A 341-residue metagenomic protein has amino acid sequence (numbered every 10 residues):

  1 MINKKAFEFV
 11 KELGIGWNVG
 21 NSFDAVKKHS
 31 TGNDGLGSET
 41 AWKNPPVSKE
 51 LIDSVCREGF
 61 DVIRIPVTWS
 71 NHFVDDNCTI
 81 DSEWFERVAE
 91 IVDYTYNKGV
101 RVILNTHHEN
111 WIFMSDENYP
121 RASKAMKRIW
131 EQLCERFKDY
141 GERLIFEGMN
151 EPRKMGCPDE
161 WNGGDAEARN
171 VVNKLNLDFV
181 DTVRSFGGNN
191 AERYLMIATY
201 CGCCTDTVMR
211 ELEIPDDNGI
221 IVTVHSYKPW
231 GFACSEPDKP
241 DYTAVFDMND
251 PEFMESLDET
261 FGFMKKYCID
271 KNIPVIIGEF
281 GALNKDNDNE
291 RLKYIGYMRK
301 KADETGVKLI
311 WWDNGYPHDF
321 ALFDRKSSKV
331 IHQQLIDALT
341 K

Functional and structural regions predicted by a protein language model:
M1-V62, A338: N-terminal carbohydrate-binding accessory modules
N3-F7, L13, K124-E252, F261-L283 (+1 more regions): Active-site region of glycoside hydrolase catalytic domains
G20-V47, D75-I80, N118, G231-L257 (+1 more regions): Acidic/histidine-rich helix-loop elements that form or flank divalent-metal/phosphate-binding sites at the catalytic
N21-A25, V62, W69-F73, H108-I112 (+5 more regions): Solvent-exposed loop/turn segments at secondary-structure junctions within structured extracellular/periplasmic domains
K28-G37, W69-E86, H108-K124, K154-G164 (+2 more regions): Surface-exposed, active-site-proximal loop segments in enzymatic domains
W42-I63, F73, N77-H107, I112-G148 (+2 more regions): An active-site-proximal structural segment forming one wall of the substrate-binding cleft that immediately precedes
P251-S328: Substrate-binding cleft of secreted/luminal carbohydrate-active enzymes
